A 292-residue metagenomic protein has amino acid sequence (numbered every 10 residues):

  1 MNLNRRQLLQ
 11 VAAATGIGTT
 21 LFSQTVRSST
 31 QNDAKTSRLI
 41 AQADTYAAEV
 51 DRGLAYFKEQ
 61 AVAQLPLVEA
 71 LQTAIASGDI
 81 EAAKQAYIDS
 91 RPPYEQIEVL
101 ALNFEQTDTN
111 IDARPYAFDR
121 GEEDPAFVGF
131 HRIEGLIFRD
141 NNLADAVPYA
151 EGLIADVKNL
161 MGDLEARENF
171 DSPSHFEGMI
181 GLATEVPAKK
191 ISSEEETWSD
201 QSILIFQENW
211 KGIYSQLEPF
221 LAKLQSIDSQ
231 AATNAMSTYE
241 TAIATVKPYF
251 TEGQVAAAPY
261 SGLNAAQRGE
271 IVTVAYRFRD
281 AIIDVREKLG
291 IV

Functional and structural regions predicted by a protein language model:
M1-G16: N-terminal secretory signal peptides and thylakoid transit peptides that target proteins across membranes
G18-F22: Hydrophobic h-region of N-terminal signal peptides that target proteins for export in Gram-negative bacteria
Q24-Q31: Signal peptide processing junction and immediate N-terminal pro/mature segment of secreted/exported proteins
N32-V292: Mature extracytoplasmic or organellar-lumen-exposed domains after removal of signal/transit peptides
